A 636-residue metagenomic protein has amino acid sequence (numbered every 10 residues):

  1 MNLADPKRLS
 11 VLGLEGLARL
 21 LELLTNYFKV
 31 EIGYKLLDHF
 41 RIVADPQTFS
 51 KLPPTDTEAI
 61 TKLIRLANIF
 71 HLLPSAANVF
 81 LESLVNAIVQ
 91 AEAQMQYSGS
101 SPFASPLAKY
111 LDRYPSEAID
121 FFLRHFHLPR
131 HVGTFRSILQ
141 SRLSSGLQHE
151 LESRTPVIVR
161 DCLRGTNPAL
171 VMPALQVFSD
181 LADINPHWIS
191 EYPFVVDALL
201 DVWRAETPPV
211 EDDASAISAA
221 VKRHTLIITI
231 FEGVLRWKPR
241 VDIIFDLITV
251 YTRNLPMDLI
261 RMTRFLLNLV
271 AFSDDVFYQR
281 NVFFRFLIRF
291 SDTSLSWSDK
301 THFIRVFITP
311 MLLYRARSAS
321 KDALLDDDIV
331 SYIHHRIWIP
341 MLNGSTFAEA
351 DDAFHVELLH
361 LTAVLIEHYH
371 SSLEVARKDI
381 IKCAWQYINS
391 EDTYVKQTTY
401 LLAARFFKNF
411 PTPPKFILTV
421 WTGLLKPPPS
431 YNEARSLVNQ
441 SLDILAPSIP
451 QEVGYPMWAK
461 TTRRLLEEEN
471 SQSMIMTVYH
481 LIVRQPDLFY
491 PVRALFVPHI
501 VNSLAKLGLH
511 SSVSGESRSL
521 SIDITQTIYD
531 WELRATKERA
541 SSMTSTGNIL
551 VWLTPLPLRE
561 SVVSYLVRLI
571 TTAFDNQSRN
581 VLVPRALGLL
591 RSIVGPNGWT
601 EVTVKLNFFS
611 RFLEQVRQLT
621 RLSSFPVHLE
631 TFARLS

Functional and structural regions predicted by a protein language model:
M1-F40, A44-L84, V89-L128, S137-S153 (+12 more regions): Alpha-solenoid helical repeat scaffolds
T263-L266: DNA-contacting interfaces and partner/effector-binding or oligomerization modules in DNA-centric proteins
L488-L504: Short linear, low-complexity motifs centered on an aromatic residue
G515-Q526, D530: Eukaryotic compositionally biased, intrinsically disordered low-complexity regulatory regions enriched in Ser/Thr/Pro
I528-M543: Internal, charge-rich low-complexity segments
